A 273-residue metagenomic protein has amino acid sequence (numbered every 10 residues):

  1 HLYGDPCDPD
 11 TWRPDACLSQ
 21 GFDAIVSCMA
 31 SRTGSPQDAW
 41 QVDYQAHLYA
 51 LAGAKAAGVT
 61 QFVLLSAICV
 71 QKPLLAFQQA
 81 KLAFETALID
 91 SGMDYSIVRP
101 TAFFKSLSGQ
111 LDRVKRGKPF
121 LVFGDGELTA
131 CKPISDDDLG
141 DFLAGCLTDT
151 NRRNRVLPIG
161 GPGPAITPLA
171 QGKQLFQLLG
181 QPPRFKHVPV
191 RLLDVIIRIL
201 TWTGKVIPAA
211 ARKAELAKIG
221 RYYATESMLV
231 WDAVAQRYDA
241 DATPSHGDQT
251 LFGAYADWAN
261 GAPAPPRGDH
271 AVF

Functional and structural regions predicted by a protein language model:
H1, P9, A57, Q71-P183 (+1 more regions): Oxidoreductase cofactor-interface core, primarily capturing Rossmann-like NAD(P)-dependent enzymes
H1-A57, C69-Q71: NAD(P)H-binding glycine-rich loop region in Rossmannoid oxidoreductase-like domains and their noncatalytic homologs
F22, H47, P168, K213-G220: A general structural signal for well-ordered alpha-helical segments in protein cores
F22, L51, D136-A144, S245-A256: Short, amphipathic alpha-helical "lid/cap" segments that border enzyme active or binding sites
C28-M29, F62-A67, V98-P100: SDR active-site strand-loop-helix element
V42, A46, A80, G247: Soluble or luminal CAZymes and related metallo-dependent hydrolases
R191-F273: A hydrophobic C-terminal alpha-helical subdomain
